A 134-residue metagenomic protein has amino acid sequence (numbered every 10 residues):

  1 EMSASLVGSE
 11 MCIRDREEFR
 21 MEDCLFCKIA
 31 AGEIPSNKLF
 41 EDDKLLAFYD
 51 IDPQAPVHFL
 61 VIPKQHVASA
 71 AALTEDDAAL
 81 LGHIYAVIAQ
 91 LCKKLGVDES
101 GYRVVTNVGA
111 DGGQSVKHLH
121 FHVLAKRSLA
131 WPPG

Functional and structural regions predicted by a protein language model:
E1-D15: Single conserved hydrophobic/aromatic residue that forms the stacking wall/gate of nucleotide- or nucleobase-binding
R14-G134: HIT superfamily nucleotide-processing domains
